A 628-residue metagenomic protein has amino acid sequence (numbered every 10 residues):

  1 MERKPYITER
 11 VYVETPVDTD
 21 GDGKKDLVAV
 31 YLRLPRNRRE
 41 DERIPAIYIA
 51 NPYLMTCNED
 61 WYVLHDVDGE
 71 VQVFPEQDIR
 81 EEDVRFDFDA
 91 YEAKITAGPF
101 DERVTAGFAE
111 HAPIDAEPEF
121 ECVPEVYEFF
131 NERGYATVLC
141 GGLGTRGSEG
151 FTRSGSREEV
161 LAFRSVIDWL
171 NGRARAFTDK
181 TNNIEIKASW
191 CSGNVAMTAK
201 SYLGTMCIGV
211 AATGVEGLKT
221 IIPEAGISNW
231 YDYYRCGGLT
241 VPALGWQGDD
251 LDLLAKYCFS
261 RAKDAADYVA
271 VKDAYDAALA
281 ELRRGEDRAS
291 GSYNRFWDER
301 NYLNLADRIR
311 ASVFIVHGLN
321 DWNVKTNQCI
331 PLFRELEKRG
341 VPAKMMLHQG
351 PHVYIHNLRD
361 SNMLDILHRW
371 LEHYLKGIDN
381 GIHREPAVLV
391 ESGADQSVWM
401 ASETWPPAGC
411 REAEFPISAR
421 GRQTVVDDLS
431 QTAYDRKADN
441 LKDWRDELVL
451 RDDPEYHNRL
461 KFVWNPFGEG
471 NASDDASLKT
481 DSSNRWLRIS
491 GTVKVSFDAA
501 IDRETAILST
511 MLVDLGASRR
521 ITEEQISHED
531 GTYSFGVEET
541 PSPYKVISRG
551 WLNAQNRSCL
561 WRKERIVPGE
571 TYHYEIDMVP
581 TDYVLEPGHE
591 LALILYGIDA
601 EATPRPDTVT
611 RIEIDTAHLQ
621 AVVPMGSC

Functional and structural regions predicted by a protein language model:
M1-E42, E76-R103, P118, W464 (+3 more regions): N-terminal cap/lid segment of alpha/beta-hydrolase-fold proteins
K25, P52-E128, E132, G147 (+6 more regions): Accessory cap/linker subdomain of secreted extracellular hydrolases
E42-P52: Short beta-strand element of the alpha/beta-hydrolase
P52, Y135, G142, G226 (+1 more regions): Active-site loop/turn elements of alpha/beta-hydrolase fold enzymes, especially the short glycine-/histidine-rich
I309, I315-H317, D321: Short beta-strand/loop motif that positions the catalytic acidic residue of the alpha/beta-hydrolase fold
W322-Q328: Conserved alpha/beta-hydrolase "acid-adjacent" motif
E337-V353: Catalytic histidine neighborhood in serine/cysteine hydrolases with alpha/beta-hydrolase-type architecture
N357, S361-L375, D379-C628: C-terminal, loop-rich substrate-recognition/catalytic regions characterized by aromatic stacking residues
